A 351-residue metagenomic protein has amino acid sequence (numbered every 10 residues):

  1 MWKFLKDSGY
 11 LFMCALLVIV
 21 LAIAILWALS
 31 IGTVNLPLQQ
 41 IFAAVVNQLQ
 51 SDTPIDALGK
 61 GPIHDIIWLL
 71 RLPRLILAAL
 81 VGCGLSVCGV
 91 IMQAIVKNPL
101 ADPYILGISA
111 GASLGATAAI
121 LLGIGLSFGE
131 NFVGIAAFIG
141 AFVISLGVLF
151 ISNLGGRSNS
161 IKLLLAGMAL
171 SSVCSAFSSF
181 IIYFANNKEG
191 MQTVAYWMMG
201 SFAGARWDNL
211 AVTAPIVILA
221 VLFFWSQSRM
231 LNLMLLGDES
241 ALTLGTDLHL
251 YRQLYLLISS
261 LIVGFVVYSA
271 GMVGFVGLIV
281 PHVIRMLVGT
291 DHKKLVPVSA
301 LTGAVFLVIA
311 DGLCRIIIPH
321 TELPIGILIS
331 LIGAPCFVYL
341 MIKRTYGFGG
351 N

Functional and structural regions predicted by a protein language model:
M1-N351: Alpha-helical transmembrane segments in inner-membrane proteins
